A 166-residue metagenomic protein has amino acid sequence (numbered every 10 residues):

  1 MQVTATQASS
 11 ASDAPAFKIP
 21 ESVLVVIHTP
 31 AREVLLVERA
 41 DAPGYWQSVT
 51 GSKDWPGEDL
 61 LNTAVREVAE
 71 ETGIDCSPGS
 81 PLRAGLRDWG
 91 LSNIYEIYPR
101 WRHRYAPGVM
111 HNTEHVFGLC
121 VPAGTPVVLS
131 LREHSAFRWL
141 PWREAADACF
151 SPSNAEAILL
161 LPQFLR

Functional and structural regions predicted by a protein language model:
Q2-V34, P56: Conserved N-terminal beta-strand and adjoining loop/helix that marks the start of the Nudix/MutT-like hydrolase domain
P15-F17, V26, P107-V109, V128-S130: Short secondary-structure boundary/capping segments
K18-P20, T29, H111-N112, R132-H134: A generic fold-level signal
T29-S77, R83: Conserved Nudix-box catalytic region and its N-terminal flanking loop in Nudix hydrolases and closely related
Q47, H111, W139: Short aromatic/basic micro-patch
R87-P126: Active-site-adjacent beta-strand/loop module that shapes the phosphate/pyrophosphate-binding cleft
E114-L159: NUDIX/MutT-family hydrolases
L160-L165: C-terminal alpha-helix
